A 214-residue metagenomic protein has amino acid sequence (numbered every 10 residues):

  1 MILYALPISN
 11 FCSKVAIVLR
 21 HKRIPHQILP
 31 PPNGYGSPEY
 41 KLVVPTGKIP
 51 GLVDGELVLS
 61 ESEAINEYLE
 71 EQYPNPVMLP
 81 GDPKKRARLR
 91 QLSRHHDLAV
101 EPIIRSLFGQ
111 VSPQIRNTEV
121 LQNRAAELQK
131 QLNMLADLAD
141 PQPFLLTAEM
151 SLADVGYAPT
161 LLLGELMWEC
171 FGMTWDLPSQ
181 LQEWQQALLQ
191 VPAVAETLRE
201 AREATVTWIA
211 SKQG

Functional and structural regions predicted by a protein language model:
M1-A125, Q129-Q131, Q142-L145: GST-like domain detector, emphasizing the conserved glutathione-binding G-site in the N-terminal thioredoxin-like
L6, L152, A201: Short, solvent-exposed turn/loop segments enriched in Gly/Ser/Thr/Pro and often Arg
F11, S60, L132, T160 (+2 more regions): Tryptophan-centric aromatic hotspots in well-structured domains and transmembrane helices
I28, A148, L177, T197-L198: A generic structural-conservation signal
L98-Q190: GST-like fold's C-terminal all-alpha helical module
V191-E196: A late-sequence structural motif
A201-G214: Acidic/histidine-enriched, glycine/proline-rich intrinsically disordered or flexible terminal extensions
